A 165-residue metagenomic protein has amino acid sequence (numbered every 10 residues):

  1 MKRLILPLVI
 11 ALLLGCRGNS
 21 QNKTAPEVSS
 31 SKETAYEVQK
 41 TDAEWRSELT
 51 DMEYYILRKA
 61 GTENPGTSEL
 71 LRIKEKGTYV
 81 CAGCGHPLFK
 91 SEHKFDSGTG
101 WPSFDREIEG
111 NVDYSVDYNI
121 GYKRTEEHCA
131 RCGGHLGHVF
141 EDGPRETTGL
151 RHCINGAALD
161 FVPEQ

Functional and structural regions predicted by a protein language model:
K2-P7: Sec-dependent signal peptide recognition, specifically the positively charged N-region followed immediately by
V9-I10, E53: Enrichment for repetitive, rod-forming helical segments
L12-G15: C-terminal motif of bacterial Sec signal peptides marking the signal peptidase cleavage site
R17-N19: Bacterial signal peptide processing site
N22-K23, D105: A short alpha-helix capping/helix-coil boundary motif
K23-S47: N-terminal low-complexity, Pro/Thr/Ser-rich intrinsically disordered segments that act as propeptides or flexible
E37, R46-V80, H86-Q165: A short Gly-Trp-Pro
